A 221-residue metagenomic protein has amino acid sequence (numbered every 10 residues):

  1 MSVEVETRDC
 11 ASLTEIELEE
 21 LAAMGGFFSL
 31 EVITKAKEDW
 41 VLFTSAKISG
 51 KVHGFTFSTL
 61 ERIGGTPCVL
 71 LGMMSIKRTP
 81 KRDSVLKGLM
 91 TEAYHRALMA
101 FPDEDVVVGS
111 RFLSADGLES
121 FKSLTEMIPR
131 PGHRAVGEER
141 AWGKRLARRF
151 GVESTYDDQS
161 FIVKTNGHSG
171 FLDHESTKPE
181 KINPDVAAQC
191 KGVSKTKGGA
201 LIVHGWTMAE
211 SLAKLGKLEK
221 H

Functional and structural regions predicted by a protein language model:
M1-S12, I33-E38, L98-H221: Terminal substrate-recognition subdomain of acyl/acetyltransferases
V5-T79, A97, S114: A conserved beta-strand-loop-helix scaffold within acyl/acetyltransferase catalytic domains
K77-G88: Conserved glycine-rich acetyl-CoA-binding loop
K87-L98: Eukaryote-skewed repeat-based solenoidal scaffolds used as protein-protein interaction platforms, primarily
